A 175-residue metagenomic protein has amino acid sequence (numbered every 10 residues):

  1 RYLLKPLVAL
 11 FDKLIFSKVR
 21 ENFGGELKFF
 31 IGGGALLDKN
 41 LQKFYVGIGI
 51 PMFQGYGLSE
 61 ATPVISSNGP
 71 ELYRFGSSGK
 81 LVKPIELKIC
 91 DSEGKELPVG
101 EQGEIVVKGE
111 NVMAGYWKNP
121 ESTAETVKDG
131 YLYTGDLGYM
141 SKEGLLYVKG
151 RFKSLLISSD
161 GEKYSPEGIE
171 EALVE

Functional and structural regions predicted by a protein language model:
R1-Y73, E86: Gly/Ser/Thr-rich phosphate-binding loop
S17, G76, E121, E171: Active-site phosphate/pyrophosphate- and oxyanion-stabilizing loops and adjacent acidic/basic residues in soluble
N22, G33, F44, I48-P51 (+5 more regions): Generic, well-ordered alpha-helical scaffold segments in large soluble proteins
G34, M113, P166: Glycine-rich phosphate/pyrophosphate-binding beta-alpha loops
L81, K88-C90, K95-G100, V106-S158: Conserved ATP-binding/catalytic segment of the ANL
S158-D160, P166-E167: Glycine-enriched catalytic-core subsegment of oxygenase/oxidase enzymes
E167-E175: Repeat-solenoid scaffold signature
